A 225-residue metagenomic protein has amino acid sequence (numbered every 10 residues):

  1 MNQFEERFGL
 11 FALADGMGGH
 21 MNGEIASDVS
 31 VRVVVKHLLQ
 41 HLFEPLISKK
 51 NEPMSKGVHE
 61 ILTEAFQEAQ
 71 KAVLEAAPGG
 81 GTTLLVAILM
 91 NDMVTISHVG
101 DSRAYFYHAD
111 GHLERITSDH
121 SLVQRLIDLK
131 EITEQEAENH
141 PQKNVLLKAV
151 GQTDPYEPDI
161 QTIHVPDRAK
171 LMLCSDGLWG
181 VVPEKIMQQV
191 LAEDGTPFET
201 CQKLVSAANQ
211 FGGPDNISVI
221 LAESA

Functional and structural regions predicted by a protein language model:
M1-A225: PP2C/PPM-type serine/threonine phosphatase catalytic domain
